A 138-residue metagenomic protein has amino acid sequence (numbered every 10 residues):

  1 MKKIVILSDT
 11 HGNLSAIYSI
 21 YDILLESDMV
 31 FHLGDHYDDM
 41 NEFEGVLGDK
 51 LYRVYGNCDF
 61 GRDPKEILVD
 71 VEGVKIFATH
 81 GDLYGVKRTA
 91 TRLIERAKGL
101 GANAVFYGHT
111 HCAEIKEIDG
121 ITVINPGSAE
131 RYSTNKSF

Functional and structural regions predicted by a protein language model:
M1-D49, D59-K65, K136-F138: N-terminal active-site segment of His-dependent metallophosphoesterases
M1-I4, L68-F77, E117-V123: Beta-strand-turn-beta hairpins that frame and shape the catalytic cleft of phosphate-ester-processing enzymes
I6-S8, M29-D35, Y52-N57, A78-H80 (+2 more regions): Active-site neighborhood of phospho(di)ester-bond hydrolases with catalytic His/Asp-centered motifs
G12, D38, L83, C112 (+1 more regions): Short active-site segment of divalent metal-dependent hydrolases/proteases that encodes the spacing between
S15-S19, H32-L47, D70-V71, K87-T91 (+2 more regions): Generic detector of short, locally flexible boundary/turn motifs and exposed helical patches
L25-M29, V46-K50, V74, G101-A102 (+1 more regions): Short glycine/proline-enriched coil/turn segments at helix->beta-strand junctions
Y52, V86-F138: Conserved beta-sheet core of the metallophosphoesterase superfamily
Y52-L100: Helix-adjacent hinge/juxtasegments
